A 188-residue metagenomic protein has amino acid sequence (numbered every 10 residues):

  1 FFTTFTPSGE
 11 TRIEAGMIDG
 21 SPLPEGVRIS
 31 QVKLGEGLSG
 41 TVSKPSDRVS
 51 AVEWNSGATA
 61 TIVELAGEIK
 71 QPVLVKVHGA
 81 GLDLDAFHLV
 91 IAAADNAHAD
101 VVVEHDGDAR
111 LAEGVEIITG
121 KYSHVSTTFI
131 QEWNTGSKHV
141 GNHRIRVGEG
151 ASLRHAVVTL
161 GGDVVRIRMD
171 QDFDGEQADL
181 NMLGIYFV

Functional and structural regions predicted by a protein language model:
F1-S56, A66: Long, low-complexity, mixed-charge
S39-V188: Conserved beta-strand/loop scaffold segments within soluble protein domains that form the structured core and edges
